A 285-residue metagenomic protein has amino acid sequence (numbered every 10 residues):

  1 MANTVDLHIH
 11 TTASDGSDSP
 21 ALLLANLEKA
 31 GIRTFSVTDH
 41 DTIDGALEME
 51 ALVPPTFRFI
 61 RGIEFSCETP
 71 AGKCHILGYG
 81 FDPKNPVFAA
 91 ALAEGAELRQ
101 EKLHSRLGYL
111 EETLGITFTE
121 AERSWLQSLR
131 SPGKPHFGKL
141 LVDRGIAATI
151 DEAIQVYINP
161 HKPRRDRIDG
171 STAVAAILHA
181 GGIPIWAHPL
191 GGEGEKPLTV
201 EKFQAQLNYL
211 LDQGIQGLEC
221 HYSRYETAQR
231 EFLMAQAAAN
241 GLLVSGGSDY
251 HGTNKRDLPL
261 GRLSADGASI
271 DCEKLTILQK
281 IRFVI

Functional and structural regions predicted by a protein language model:
M1-K73, V156-N159, P163, I168-D169 (+1 more regions): An N-terminally biased module of ancient metal coordination in phosphate/nucleic-acid-related enzymes
A21, C67, P83, I150 (+4 more regions): Basic, gly/Ser/Thr/Pro-rich low-complexity segments located predominantly at protein N termini
L23-N26, Y79-F81, G95-R99, Q206 (+2 more regions): Short, low-complexity, polar/charged sequence segments that are solvent-exposed and flexible
L52-Y209, I277-V284: Extended substrate/RNA-proximal surfaces in nucleic-acid metabolism proteins
Q204-E219, P259-I285: Structural recognition of alpha->loop->beta junctions
